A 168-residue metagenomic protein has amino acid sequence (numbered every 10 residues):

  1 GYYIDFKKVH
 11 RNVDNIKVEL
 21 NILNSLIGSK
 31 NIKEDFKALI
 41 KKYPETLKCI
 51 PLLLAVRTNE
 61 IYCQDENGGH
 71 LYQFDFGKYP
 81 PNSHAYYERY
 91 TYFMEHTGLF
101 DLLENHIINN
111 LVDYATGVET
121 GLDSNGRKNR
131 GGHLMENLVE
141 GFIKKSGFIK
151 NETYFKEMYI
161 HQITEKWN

Functional and structural regions predicted by a protein language model:
G1-R127, H133-L134: Nuclease-adjacent, charged terminal/linker segments that flank catalytic cores
I61-Q64, V139, T164-W167: Short alpha-helical interface elements
N125-F148: Surface-exposed beta-loop interaction hotspot
K145-N168: A short acidic/basic microdomain associated with nuclease active sites
